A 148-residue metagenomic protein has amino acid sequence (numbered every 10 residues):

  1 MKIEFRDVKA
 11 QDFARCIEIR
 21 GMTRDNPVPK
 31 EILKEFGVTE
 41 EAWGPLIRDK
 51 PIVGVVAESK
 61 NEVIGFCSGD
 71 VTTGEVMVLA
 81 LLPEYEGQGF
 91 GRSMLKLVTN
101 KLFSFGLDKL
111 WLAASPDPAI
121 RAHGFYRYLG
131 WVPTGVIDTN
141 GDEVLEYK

Functional and structural regions predicted by a protein language model:
K2-F5: Extreme N-terminal starter segment of soluble prokaryotic enzymes
D7-V78, L82-E84, L95-L97, K101 (+1 more regions): Acetyl-CoA-dependent GNAT
L82-Q88, P116-P118: Active-site acidic-Proline motif in GNAT/NAT acetyltransferases
L102-S115: Conserved GNAT acetyl-CoA-binding A-motif
L112-H123, T139-D142: Conserved beta-strand-loop-alpha-helix junction that forms the acyl-donor binding cleft
F125-Y126, W131: Conserved active-site tyrosine of GNAT-family acetyltransferases
E146-K148: Short beta-strand-to-coil "C-cap" segments at the C-terminal boundary of structured domains/repeats, marking
